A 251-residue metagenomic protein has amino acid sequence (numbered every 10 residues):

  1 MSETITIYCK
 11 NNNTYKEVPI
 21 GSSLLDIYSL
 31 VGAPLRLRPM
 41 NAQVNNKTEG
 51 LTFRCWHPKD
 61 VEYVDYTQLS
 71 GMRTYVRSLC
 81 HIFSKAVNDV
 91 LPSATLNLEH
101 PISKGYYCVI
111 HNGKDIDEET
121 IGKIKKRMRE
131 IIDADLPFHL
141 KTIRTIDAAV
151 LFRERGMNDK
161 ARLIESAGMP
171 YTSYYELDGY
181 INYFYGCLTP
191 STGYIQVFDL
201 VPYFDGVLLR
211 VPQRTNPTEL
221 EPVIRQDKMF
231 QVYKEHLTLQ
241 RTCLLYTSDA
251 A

Functional and structural regions predicted by a protein language model:
S2-N13: Eukaryote-biased recognition of intrinsically disordered, low-complexity regulatory segments
N13-S22: Short, contiguous acidic and Ser/Thr-rich linear segments
S22-G32: Short amphipathic, charge-patterned alpha-helical segments
P39-T52: Short acidic beta-strand-loop surface patches of small beta-rich interaction domains
P58-K59: Loop/turn positions that initiate beta-strands
I102, H111-V207, V211, P222-I224 (+1 more regions): Non-catalytic interaction/regulatory segments
G206-L244: Interdomain "pre-motor" coupling segment immediately N-terminal to P-loop NTPase/helicase cores
Y246-A251: Conserved small/polar residues in nucleotide/adenosyl-binding loops
